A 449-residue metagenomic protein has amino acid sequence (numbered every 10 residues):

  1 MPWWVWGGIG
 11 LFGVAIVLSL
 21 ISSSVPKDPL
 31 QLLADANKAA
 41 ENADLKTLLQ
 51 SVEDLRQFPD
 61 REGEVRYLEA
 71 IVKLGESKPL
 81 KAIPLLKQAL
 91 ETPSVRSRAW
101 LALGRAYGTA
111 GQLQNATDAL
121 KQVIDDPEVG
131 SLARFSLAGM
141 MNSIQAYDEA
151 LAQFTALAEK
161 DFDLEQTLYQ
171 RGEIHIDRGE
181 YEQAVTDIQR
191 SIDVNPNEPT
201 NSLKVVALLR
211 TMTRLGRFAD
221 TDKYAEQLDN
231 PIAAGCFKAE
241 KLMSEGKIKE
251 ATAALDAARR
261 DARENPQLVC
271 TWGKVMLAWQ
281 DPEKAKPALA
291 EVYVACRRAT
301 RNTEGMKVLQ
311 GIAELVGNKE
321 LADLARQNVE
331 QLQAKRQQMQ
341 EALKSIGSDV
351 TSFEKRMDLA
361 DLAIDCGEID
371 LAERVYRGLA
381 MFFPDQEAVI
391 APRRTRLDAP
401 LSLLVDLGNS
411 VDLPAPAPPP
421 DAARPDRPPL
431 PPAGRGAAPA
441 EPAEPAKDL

Functional and structural regions predicted by a protein language model:
L30, E64, R98, L132 (+7 more regions): Start-of-helix register in tetratricopeptide repeats
N37, I71, R105, G139 (+6 more regions): Residue-level recognition of tetratricopeptide repeat
E41, G75, T109-A110, S143-I144 (+8 more regions): Register position in tetratricopeptide repeats
L45, P79, L113, Y147 (+6 more regions): TPR-repeat structural position
L48, A82, A116, A150 (+6 more regions): Single-residue signature of alpha-solenoid repeat helices
V52, L86, L120, F154 (+7 more regions): Hydrophobic/aromatic packing residues within the alpha-helices of TPR/SEL1-like helical repeat arrays
D60, S94, E128, F162 (+7 more regions): Short coil turns that delineate tetratricopeptide repeat
L68, A102, S136, Q170 (+6 more regions): Canonical tetratricopeptide repeat
